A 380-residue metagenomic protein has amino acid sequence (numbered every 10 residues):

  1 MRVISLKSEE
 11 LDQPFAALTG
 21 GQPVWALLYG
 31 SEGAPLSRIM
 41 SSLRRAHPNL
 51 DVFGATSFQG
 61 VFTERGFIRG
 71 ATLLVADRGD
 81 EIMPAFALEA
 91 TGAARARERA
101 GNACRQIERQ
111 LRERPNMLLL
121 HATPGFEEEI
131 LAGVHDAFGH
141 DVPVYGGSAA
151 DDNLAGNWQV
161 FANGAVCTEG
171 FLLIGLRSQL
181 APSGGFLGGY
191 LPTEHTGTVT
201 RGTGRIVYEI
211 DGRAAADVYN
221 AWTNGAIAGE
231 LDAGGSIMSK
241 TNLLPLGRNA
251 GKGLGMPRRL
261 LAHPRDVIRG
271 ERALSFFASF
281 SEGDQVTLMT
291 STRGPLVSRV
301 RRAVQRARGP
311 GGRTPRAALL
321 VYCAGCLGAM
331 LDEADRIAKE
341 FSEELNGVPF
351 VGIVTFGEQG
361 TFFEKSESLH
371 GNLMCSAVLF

Functional and structural regions predicted by a protein language model:
M1-L331, D335-V348, I353-F380: Small-residue-enriched flexible segments
